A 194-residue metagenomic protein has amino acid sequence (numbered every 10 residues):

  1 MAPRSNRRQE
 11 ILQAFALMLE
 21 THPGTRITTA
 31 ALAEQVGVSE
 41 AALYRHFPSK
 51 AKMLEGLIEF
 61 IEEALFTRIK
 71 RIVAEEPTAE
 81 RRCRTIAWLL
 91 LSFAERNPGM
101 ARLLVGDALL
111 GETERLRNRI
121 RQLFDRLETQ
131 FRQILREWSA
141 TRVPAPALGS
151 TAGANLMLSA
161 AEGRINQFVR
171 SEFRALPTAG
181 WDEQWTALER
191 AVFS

Functional and structural regions predicted by a protein language model:
M1-N6, R170, R174: N-terminal intrinsically disordered/low-complexity leader segments
N6-L17, T21, Q35, K52-E75 (+7 more regions): Alpha-helical structural segments
M18-I27, F47: Short helix/strand-capping hinge loops at secondary-structure junctions that flank key functional elements
T25-E34, A51: Ser/Thr-centered, proline-biased regulatory motifs and S/T-rich low-complexity segments located at helix/coil boundaries
G37-F47: Short hydrophobic/aromatic patch on the recognition helix
F47, G106-E112: Short helix-capping/turn signature of helix-turn-helix
A101-V105, R117, R121, S139-L188: Hydrophobic/aromatic-rich alpha-helical bundle segments in the mid-to-C-terminal region
I134, A187-S194: C-terminal alpha-helix
